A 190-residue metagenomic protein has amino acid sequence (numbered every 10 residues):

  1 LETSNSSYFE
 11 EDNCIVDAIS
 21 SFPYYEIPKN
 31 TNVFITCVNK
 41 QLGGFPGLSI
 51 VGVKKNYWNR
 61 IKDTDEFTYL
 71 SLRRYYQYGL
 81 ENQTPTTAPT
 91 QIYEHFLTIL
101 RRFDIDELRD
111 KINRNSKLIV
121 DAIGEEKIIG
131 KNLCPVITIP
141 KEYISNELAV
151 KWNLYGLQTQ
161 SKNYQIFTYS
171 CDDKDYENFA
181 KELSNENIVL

Functional and structural regions predicted by a protein language model:
L1-P23: Active-site phosphate-binding strand-loop segment of PLP-dependent enzymes
N13-I19, I112, I119, V136-I139: Short, hydrophobic beta-strand segments that form beta-sheet elements in well-ordered domains
C14-A18, F34-C37, G156: General beta-strand structural signal in soluble alpha/beta enzymes
I19-S21, V38-L42, N56-Y57, Q160: Short, acidic/turn-prone active-site loops that include or flank metal/cofactor- and phosphate-binding residues
P28-N39, S49: Conserved active-site segment immediately N-terminal to the catalytic lysine that forms the internal aldimine
Q41-K117: Active-site C-terminal subdomain of aminotransferase-like
D106-N113, I123-G130, V189-L190: Flexible, glycine/charged-enriched surface loops at secondary-structure junctions
E126-N187: Conserved C-terminal alpha-helix-loop-beta "cap" of PLP-dependent enzymes that closes/shapes the active-site mouth
